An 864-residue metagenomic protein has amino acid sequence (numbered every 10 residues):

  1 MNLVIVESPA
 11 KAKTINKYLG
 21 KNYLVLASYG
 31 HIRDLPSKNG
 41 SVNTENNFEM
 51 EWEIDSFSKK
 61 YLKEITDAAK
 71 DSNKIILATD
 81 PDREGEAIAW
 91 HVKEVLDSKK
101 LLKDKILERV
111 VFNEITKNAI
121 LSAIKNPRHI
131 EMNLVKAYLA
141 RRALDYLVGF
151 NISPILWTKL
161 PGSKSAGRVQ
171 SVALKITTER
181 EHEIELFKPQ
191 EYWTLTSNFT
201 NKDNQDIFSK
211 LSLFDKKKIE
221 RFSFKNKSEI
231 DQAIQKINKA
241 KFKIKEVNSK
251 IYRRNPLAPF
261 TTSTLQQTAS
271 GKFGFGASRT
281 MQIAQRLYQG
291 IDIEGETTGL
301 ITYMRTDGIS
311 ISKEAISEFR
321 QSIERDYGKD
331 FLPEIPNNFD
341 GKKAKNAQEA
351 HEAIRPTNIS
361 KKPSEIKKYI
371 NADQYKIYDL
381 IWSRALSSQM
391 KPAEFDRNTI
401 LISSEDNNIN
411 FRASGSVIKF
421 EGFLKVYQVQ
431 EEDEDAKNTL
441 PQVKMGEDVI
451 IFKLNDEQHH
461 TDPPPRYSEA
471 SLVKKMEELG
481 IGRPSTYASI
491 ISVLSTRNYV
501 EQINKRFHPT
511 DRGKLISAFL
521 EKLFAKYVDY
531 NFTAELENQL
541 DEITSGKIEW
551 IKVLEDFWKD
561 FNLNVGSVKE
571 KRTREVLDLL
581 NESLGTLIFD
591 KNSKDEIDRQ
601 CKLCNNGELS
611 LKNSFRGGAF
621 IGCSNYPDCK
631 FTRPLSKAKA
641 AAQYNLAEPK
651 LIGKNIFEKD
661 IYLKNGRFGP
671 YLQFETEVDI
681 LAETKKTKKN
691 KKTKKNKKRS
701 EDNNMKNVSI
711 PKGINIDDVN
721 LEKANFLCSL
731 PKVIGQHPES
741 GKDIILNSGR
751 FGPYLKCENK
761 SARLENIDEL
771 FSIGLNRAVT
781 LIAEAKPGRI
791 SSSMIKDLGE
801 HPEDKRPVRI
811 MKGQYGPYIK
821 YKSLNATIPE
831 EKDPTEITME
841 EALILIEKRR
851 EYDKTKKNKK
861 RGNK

Functional and structural regions predicted by a protein language model:
M1, D80-D82, P161-S163, S249-A258 (+2 more regions): Conserved short loop/turn motifs at secondary-structure junctions
M1-R142, V148-N151, L156, F224-K225 (+6 more regions): Intrinsically disordered, low-complexity regulatory segments
N2, T14, K21-Y23, V95 (+6 more regions): Basic, low-complexity terminal or inter-domain segments flanking catalytic cores
P9-A12, Y29-D34, P81-G85, N113-N118 (+8 more regions): Conserved nucleotide-binding/hydrolysis micro-motifs of P-loop NTPases
I115-S197, K250: C-terminal or mid-to-C-terminal helical accessory/interaction module adjacent to the motor/catalytic core
K217-A258, K444-E447, D462: Metal- or metallocofactor-binding catalytic centers and their adjacent structured scaffolds across diverse enzyme
I244-V247, P256-A269, G295-M304, P463-K475: Short acidic, hydrophobic short linear motifs in intrinsically disordered regions
